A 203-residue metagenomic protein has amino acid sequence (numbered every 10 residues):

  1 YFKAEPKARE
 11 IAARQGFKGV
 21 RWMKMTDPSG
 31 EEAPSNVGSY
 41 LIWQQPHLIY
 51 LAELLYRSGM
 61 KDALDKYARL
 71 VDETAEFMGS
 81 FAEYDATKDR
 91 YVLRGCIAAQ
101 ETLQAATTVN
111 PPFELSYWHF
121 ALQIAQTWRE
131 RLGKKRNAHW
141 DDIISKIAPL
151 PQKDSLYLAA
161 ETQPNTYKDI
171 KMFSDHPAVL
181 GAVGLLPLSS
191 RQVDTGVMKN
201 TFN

Functional and structural regions predicted by a protein language model:
Y1-K3, L41-S58, D65, P112-N203: Active-site core of glycosidic bond-cleaving carbohydrate-active enzymes
Y1-Y50, Y56-K66, L70, T74 (+1 more regions): Helix-terminus loop motifs that line ligand-binding clefts
A13-V37, D89-F113, Y157-K171: Carbohydrate-binding/catalytic loop surfaces
E73-R131: Acidic/histidine-rich catalytic neighborhood
